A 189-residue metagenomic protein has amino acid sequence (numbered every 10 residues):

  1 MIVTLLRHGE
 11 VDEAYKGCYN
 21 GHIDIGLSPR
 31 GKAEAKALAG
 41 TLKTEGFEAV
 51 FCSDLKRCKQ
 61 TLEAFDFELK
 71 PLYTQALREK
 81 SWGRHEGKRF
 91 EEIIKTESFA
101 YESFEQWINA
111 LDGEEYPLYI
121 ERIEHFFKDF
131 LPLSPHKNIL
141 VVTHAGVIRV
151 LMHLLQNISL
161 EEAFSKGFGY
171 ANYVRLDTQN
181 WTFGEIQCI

Functional and structural regions predicted by a protein language model:
V3, E10-L69: Active-site-proximal alpha-helix that buttresses catalytic centers in soluble enzyme cores
V3, K137-A145: Generic beta-sheet signal
V11, V147-I148: Short active-site segment of divalent metal-dependent hydrolases/proteases that encodes the spacing between
K43-G46, F130-K137: Glycine-rich phosphate-binding loop signature in dinucleotide/nucleotide-binding domains
C52-S53, E121, V142-T143: Short beta-strand scaffold positions
F65-R122: Phosphate-handling substructures
S159-G184: Domain-level recognition of soluble alpha/beta enzyme cores, biased toward histidine phosphatases/phosphomutases
E185-I189: Short, solvent-exposed aromatic-acidic interface loops
